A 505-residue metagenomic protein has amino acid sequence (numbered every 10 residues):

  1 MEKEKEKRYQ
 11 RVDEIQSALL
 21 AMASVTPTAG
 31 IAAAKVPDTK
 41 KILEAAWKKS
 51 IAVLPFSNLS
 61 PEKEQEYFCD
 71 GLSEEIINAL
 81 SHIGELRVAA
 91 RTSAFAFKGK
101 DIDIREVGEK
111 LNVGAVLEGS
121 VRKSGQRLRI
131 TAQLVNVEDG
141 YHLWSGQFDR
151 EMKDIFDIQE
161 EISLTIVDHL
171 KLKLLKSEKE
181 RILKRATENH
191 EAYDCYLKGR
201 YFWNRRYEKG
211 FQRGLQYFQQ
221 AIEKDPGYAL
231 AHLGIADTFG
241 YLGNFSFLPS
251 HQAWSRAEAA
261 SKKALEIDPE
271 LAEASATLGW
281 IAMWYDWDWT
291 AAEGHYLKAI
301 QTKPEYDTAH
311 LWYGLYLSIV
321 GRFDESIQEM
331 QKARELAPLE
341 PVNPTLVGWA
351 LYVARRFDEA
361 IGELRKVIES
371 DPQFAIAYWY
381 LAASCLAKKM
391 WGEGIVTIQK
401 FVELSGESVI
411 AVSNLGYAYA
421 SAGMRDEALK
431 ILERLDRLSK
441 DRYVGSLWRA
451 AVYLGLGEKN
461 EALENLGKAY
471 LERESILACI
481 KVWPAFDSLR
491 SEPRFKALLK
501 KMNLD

Functional and structural regions predicted by a protein language model:
M1-P27: C-terminal lobe helix-coil module of Hanks-type protein kinase domains
K5, V137-D139, L197, G455 (+1 more regions): Short, ordered coil/turn segments that flank beta-strands lining enzyme active or ligand-binding pockets
E14, E325, E359, E461 (+2 more regions): Residue-level recognition of oxygen-bearing side chains
A29-I42: Post-kinase regulatory C-tail/linker adjacent to protein kinase catalytic domains
T39-A411, L415, Y419, M424 (+3 more regions): Acidic, proline/glycine-rich low-complexity intrinsically disordered segments
V409-N414, Y443-L454, A478: Amphipathic alpha-helical protein-interaction segments enriched in hydrophobic
G467-E474, N503: TPR/TPR-like (Sel1-like) alpha-helical repeat modules
I480-D505: Terminal, low-structured helical/coil segments at or just beyond the last alpha-helical repeat
